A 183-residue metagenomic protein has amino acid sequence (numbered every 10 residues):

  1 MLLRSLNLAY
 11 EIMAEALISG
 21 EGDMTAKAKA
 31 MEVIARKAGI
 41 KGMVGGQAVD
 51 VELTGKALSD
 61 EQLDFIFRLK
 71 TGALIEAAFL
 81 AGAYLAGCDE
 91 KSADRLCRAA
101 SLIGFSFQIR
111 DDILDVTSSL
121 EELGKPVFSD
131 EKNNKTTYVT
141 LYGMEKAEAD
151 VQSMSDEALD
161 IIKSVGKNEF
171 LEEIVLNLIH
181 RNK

Functional and structural regions predicted by a protein language model:
M1-I162, G166-I179: Mg2+-dependent prenyl diphosphate-binding active-site environment of isoprenoid biosynthetic enzymes
N182-K183: Short cytosolic juxtamembrane segments of multi-pass membrane proteins
